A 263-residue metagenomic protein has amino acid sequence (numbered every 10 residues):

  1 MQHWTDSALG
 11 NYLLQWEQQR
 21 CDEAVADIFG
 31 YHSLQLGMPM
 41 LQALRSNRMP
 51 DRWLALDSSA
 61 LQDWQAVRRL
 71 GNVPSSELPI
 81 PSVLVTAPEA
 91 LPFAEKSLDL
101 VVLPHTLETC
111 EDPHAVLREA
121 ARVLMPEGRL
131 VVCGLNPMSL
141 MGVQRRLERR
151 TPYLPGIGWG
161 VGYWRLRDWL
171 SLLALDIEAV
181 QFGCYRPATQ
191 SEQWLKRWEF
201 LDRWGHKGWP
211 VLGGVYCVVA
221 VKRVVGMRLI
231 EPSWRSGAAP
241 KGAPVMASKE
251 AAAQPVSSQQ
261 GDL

Functional and structural regions predicted by a protein language model:
M1-A26: Class I SAM-dependent methyltransferase Rossmann-like catalytic core, especially the SAM/SAH-binding loop
Q19, E23-L91: Class I SAM-dependent methyltransferase SAM/SAH-binding core
E89-V101: A short acidic, Gly/Pro-enriched loop at the edge of an enzyme's catalytic core that lines a small-molecule cofactor
H114-R129: A short glycine-rich, Lys/Arg-flanked "PGG" loop and its adjoining helix->strand segment in the class I
R129-I157: Conserved class I S-adenosyl-L-methionine
I157-V180: Short alpha-helix
I177-D202, V211-L212: Conserved catalytic loop of SAM-dependent methyltransferase domains
F200-L263: C-terminal lobe and adjacent flexible extensions of AdoMet/dcAdoMet transferase-like proteins
